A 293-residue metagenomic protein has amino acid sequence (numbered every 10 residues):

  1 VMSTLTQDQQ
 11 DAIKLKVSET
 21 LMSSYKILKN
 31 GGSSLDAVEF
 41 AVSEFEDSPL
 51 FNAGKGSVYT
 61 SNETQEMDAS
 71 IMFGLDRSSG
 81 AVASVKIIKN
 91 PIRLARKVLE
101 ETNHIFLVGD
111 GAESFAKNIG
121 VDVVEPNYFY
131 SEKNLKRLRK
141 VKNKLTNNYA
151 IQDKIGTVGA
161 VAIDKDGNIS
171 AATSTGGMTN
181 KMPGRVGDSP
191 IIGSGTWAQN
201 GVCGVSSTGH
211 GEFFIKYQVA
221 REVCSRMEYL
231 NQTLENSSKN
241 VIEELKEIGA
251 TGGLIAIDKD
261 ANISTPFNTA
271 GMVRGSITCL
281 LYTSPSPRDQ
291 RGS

Functional and structural regions predicted by a protein language model:
V1-Y149, D153-P266: Proteins synthesized as precursors that undergo proteolytic processing into mature forms
S264, L280-L281: Aspartic protease catalytic domain
G271-T278: Glycine-rich phosphate/cofactor-binding loops in nucleotide/flavin-utilizing enzymes
Y282-P287: Conserved small/polar residues in nucleotide/adenosyl-binding loops
R291: Cationic, low-complexity basic patches in intrinsically disordered or flexible, solvent-exposed regions
